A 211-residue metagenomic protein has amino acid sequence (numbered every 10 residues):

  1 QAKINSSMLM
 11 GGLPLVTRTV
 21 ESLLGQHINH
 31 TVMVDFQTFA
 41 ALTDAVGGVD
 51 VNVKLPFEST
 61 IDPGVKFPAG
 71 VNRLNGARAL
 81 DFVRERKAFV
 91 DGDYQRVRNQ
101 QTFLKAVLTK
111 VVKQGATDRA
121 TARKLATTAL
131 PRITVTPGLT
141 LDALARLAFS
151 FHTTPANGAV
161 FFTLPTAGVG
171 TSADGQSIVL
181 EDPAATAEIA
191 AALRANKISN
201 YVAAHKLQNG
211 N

Functional and structural regions predicted by a protein language model:
Q1-N211: Non-catalytic, solvent-exposed segments at the cell envelope interface
